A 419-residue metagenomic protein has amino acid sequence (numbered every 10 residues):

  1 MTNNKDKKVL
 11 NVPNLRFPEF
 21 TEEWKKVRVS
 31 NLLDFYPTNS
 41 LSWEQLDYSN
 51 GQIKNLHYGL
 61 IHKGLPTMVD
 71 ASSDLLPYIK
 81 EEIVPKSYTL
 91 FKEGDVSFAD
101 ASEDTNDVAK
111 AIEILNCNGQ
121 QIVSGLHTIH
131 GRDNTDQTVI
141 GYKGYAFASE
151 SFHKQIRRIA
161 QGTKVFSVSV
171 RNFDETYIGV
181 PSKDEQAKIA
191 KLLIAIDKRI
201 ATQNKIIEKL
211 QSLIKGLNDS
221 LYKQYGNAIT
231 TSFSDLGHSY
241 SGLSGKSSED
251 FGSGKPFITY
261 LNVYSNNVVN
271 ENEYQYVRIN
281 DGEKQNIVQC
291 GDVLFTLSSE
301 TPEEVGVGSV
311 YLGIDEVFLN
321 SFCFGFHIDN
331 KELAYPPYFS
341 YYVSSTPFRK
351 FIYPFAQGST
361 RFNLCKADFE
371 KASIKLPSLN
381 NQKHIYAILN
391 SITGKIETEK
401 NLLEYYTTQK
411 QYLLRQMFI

Functional and structural regions predicted by a protein language model:
M1-K25, E175-T176, P181-N227, N380-I419: Amphipathic alpha-helical segments with low aromatic content
D6-P13, Q121-I129, T138, E150-H153 (+5 more regions): A short glycine-rich beta-alpha junction/loop motif
V12-S40, L221-S244, K371: Non-catalytic DNA-recognition/assembly elements of restriction-modification systems
L15, V27-S30, G59, E150 (+5 more regions): Structural detector for helix-capping/boundary residues
S30-L46, L60-V96, S234-S247, L261-V293: Sequence-specific dsDNA recognition surfaces
H62-P77, V96-G125, G141-Y145, K154-R157 (+4 more regions): Short, ligand-facing micro-motifs at secondary-structure edges
